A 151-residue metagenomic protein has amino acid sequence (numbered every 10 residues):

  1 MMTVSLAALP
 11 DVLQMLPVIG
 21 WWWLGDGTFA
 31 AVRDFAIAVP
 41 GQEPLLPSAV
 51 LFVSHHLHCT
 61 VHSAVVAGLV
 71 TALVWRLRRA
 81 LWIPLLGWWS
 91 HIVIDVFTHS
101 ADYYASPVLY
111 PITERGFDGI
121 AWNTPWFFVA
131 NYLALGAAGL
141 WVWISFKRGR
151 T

Functional and structural regions predicted by a protein language model:
M1-T151: N-terminal membrane-targeting hydrophobic helices
